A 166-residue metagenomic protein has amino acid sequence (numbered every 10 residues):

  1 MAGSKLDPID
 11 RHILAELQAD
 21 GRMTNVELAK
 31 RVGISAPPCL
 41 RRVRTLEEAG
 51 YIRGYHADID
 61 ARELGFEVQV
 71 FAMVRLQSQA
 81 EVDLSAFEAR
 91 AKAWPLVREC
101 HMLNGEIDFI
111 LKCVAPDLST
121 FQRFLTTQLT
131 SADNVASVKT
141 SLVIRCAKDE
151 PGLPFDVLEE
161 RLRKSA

Functional and structural regions predicted by a protein language model:
M1-A166: A compositional/biophysical signature of low hydrophobicity enriched in polar/charged and small residues
